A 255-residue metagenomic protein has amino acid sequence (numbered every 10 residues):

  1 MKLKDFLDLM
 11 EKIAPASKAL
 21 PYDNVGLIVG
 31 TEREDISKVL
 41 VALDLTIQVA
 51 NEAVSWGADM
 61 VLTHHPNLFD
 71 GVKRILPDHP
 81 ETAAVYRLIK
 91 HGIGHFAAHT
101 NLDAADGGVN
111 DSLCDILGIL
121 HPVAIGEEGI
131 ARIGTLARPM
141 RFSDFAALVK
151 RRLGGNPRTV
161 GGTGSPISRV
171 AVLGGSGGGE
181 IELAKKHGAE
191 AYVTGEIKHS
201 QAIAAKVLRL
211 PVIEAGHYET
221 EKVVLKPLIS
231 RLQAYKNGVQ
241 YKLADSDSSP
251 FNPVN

Functional and structural regions predicted by a protein language model:
M1-N255: Active-site catalytic microenvironments in core metabolic enzymes, especially phosphate/sugar-handling
